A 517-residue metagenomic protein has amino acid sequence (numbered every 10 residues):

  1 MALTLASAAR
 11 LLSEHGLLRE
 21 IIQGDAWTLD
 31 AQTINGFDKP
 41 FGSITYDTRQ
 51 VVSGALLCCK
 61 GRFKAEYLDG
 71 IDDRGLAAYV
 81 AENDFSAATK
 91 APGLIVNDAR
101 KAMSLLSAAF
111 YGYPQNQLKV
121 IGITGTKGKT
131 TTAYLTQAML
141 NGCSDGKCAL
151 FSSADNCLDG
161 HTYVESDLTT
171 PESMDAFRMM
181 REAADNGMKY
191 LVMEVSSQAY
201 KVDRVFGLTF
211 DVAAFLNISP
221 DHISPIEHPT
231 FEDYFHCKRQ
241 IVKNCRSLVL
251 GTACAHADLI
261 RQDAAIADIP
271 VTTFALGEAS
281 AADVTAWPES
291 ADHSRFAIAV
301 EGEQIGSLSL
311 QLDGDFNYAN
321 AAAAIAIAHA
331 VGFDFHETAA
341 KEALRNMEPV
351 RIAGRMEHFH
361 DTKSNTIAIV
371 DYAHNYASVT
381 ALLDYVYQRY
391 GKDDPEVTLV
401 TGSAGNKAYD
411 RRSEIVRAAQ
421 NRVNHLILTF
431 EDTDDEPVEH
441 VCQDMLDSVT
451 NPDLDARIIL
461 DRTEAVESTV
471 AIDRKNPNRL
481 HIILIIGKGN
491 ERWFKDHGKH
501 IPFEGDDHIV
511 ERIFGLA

Functional and structural regions predicted by a protein language model:
M1-I21, S53-L56, R62-K64, K119 (+6 more regions): ATP-dependent carboxylate-amine ligase
M1-L105, D313, A319, F333 (+2 more regions): N-terminal leader/targeting and accessory segments in enzymes
A55, I71, L106, I123 (+10 more regions): Residue-level signal for inorganic ion chemistry
E66-A81, K90-A102, D211-I218, E232-H236 (+3 more regions): A short, gly/pro- and small-residue-rich
L76, A183-K189, D394, N478-L480: Short, high-confidence coil segments that cap the C-terminus of an alpha-helix and link into the following beta-strand
A87-T89, V212-A368, L446-T450: Acidic, Mg2+-coordinating active-site environments of NTP-dependent enzymes
M103-S107, T136, L140, A183 (+3 more regions): Buried hydrophobic packing segments
L105-L248, T252, H256-I269: Phosphate-binding loop of NTP-binding sites
